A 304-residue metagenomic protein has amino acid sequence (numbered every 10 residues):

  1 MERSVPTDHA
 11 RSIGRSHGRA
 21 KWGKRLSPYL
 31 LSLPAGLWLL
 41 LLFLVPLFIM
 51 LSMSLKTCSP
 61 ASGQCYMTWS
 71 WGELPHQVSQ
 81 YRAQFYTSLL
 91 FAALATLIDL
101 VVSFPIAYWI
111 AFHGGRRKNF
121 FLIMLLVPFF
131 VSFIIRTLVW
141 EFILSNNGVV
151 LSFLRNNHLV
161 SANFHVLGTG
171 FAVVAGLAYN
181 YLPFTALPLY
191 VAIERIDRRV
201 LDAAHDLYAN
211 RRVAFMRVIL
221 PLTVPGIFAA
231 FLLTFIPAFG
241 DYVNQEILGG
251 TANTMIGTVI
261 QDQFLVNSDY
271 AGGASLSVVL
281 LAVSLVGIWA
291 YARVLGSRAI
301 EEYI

Functional and structural regions predicted by a protein language model:
E2-I49, N119, I123, L281 (+1 more regions): N-terminal signal-anchor/first transmembrane alpha helix
E2-S12, Y190-L201, H205, A274-I304: C-terminal transmembrane helix and the adjacent membrane-cytosol boundary/short C-terminal tail of inner/organellar
H17, C65, T137-A178, R212 (+1 more regions): Membrane-interfacial helix termini and adjacent extracytoplasmic/periplasmic loops of multi-pass transporters
R19-L26, Y86, L90, R116-N119 (+2 more regions): Amphipathic cytosolic juxtamembrane alpha-helices at the membrane-cytosol interface of multi-pass membrane transporters
W22-S27, L33, S59-A61, W71-Q80 (+1 more regions): Interhelical loop and adjacent transmembrane-helix boundary motif in polytopic membrane transport permeases
P34-F43, L97, V127, Y179 (+4 more regions): Transmembrane alpha-helices
F43-R82, L89, I143, N147-G148 (+2 more regions): Short membrane-interfacial helix/loop motifs at transmembrane-helix boundaries
S79-F112: Transmembrane alpha-helix signature in integral membrane proteins
